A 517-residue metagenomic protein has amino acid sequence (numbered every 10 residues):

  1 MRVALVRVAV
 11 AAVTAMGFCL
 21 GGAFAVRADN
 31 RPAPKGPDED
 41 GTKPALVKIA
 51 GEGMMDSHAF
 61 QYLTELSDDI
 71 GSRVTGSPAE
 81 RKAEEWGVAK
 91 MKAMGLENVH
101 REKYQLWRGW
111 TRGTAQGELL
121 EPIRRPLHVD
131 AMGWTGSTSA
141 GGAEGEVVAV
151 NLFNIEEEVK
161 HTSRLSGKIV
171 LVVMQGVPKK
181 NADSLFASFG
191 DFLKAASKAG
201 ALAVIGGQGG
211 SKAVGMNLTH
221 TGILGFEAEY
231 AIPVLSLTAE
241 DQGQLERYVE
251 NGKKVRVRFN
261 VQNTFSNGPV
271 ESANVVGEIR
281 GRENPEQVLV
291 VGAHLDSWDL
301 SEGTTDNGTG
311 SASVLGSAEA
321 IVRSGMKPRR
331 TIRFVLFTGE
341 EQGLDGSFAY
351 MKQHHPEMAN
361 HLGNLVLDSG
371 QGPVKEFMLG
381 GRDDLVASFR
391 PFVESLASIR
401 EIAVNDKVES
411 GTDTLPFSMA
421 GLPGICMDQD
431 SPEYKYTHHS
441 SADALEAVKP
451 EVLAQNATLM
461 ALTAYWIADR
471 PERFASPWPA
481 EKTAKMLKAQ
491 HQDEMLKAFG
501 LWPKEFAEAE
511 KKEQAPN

Functional and structural regions predicted by a protein language model:
A9-G22: Bacterial N-terminal signal peptides
R31-G36, T42-A45, T64, D68-I169 (+1 more regions): Noncatalytic luminal/extracellular "stalk/propeptide" segments of secretory-pathway proteins
P37-S77, M216-L218, D296, L367-G372 (+1 more regions): N-terminal capping segment at the start of a domain
K43-A45, E121-T162, L224-T304, G316-E319 (+1 more regions): Soluble metallo-hydrolase cores and metallopeptidase-like ectodomains found primarily in the secretory/periplasmic
L46-M54, D68-P78, G145-V150, V159 (+8 more regions): Second-shell loop/turn segments in exported
M91, A196, V275, V291-L344 (+1 more regions): Alpha-helical metal-binding/catalytic segments enriched in His/Glu/Asp
R124-P126, V234, Q242-G243, E250 (+4 more regions): Metal-dependent peptidase/peptidase-like ectodomains
E319, R323, K435-M495, F499 (+2 more regions): His/Asp/Glu-rich mid-to-C-terminal helical/loop segments that flank catalytic regions of hydrolases
